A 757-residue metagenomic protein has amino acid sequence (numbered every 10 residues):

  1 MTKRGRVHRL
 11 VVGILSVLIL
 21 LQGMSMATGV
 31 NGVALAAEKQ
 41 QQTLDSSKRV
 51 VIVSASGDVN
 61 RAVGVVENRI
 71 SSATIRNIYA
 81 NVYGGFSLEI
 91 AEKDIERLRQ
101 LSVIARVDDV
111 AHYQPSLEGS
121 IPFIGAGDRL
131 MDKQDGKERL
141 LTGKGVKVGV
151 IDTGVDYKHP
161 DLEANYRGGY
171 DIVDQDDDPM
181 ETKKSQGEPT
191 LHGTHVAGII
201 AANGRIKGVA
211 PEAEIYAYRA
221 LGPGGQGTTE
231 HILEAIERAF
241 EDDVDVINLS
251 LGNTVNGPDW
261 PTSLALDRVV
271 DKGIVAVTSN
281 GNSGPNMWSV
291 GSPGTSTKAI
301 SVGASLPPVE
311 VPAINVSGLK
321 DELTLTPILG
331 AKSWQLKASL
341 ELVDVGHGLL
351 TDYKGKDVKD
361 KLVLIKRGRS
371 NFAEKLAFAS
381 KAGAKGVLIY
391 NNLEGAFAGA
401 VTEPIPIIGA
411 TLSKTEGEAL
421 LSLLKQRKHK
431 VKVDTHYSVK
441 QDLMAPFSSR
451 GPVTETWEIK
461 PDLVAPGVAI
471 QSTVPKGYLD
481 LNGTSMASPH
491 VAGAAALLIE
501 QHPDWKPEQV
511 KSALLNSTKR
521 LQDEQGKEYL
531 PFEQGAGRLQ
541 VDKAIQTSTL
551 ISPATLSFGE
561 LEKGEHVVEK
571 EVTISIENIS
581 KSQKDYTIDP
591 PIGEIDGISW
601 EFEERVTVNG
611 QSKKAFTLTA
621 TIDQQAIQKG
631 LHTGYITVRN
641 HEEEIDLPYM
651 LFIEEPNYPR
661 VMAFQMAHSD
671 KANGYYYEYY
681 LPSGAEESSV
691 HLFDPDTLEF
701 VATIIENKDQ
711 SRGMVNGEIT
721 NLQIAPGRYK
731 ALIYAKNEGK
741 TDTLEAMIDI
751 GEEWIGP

Functional and structural regions predicted by a protein language model:
M1-G5, V12, L18, M24-A27 (+3 more regions): Autoinhibitory propeptides
V30-T43, I75-I78, E89-R99, P115-V150 (+6 more regions): N-terminal domain-start motif of subtilase-like serine proteases
K137-V150, V155-G168, M180-T228, D271 (+4 more regions): Subtilisin-like serine protease catalytic core
G149, T278, L443-S449, V541-I579 (+3 more regions): Beta-sheet-dominated interaction scaffolds and their linkers
R167, Q175-D178, A210, H347 (+3 more regions): Catalytic-core environment of secreted peptidases
M180-V255, G303-P308, L342-D344, L349-K354 (+1 more regions): Subtilisin-like peptidase catalytic core
I199-I200, Y216, A220-G222, S289 (+4 more regions): Hydrolase catalytic cores
S289-P461, P475: Structured lumen-facing ectodomains of secretory-pathway proteins
